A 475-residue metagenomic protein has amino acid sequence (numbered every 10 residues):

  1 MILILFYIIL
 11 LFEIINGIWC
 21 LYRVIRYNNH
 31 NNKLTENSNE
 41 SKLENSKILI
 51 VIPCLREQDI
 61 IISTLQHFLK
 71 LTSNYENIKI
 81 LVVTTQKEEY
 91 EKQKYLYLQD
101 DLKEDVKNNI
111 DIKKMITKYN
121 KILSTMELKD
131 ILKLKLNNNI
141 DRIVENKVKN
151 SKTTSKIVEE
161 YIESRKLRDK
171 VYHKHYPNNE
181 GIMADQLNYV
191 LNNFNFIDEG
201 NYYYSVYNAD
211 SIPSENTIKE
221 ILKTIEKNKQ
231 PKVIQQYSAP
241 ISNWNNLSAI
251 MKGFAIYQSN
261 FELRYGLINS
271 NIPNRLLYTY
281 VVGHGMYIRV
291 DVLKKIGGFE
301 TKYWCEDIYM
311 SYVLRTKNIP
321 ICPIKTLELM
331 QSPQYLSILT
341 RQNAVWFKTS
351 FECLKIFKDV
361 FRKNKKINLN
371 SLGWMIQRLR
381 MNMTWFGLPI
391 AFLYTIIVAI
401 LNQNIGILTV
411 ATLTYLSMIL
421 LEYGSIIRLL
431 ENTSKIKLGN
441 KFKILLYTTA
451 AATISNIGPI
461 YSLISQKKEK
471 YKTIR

Functional and structural regions predicted by a protein language model:
W19-N45, D359-M375, N402-R475: Juxtamembrane C-terminal module of membrane proteins
S46-P53, L65-F68, I78-T84, H173 (+1 more regions): Hydrophobic targeting segments
E57-K70, Y90-K94: Short, well-formed alpha-helical segments that are part of the catalytic scaffolds of diverse glycosyltransferases
Q66-N77, Q86-E89, D101-E104: Short, acidic, metal-binding catalytic loop of nucleotide-sugar glycosyltransferases
K92-N201: Active-site-proximal specificity loops/subdomain of glycosyltransferases
I162-K166, I182-D198, E215-Y303, A344-K355 (+1 more regions): Long helical/loop segments within the catalytic core of UDP-sugar-dependent glycosyltransferases, especially the large
D198-I212: Short beta-strand-to-loop acidic/aromatic patch adjacent to the donor-nucleotide binding site
K302, S311-L329: Catalytic donor-sugar/metal-binding loop of nucleotide-sugar-dependent glycosyltransferases
